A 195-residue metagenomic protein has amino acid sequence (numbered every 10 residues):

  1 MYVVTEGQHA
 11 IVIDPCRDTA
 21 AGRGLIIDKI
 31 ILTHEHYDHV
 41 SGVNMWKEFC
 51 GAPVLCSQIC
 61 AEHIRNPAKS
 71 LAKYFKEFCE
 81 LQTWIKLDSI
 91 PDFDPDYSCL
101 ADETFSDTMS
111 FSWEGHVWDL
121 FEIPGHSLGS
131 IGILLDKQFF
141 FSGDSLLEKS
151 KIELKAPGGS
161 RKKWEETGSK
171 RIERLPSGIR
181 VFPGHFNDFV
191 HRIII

Functional and structural regions predicted by a protein language model:
M1-L25, G132-G143: Conserved beta-strand hairpin/beta-sheet module of binuclear metal-dependent hydrolase folds, prominently
Y2-V4, Q82-S89, L146-L147: Short, basic/glycine-rich phosphate-binding loops at helix/coil junctions that contact nucleotide phosphates
V4, D107-E114: Short acidic-hydrophobic surface loop/beta-edge motif
Q8, R17, Y37, C60 (+3 more regions): Short, glycine/acidic-enriched loop or turn micro-motifs at the edges of active sites
H9, C50-A52, S177-I179: A short helix->loop->beta-strand "cap" motif at the edges of active sites that frequently abuts
I11-I13, I31, V54, F141 (+1 more regions): Residue-level marker for buried hydrophobic side chains located in beta-strands that build the well-ordered beta-sheet
R17-S110: Active-site HxH/HxHxD metal-binding segment of metal-dependent hydrolases
S110, V117-I195: Metallo-beta-lactamase
